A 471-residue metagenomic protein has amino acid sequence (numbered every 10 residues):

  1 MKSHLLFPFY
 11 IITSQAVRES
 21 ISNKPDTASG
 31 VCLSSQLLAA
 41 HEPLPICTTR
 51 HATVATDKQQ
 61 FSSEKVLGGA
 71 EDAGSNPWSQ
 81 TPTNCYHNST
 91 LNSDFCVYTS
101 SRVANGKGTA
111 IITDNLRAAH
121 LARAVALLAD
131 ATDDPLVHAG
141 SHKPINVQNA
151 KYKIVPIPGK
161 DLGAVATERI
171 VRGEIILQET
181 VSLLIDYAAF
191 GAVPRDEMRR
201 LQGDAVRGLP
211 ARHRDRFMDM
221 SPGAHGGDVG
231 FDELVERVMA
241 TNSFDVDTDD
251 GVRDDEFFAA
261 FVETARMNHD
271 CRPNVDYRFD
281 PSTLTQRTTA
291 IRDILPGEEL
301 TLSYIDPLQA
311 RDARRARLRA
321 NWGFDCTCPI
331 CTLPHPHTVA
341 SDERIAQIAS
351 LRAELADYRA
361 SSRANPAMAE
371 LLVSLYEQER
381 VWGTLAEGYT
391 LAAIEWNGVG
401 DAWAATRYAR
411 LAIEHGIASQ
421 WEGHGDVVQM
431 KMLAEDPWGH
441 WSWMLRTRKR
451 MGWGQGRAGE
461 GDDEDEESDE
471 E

Functional and structural regions predicted by a protein language model:
K2-R172, L177, T241-D247, W403-E471: Accessory low-complexity/Zn-finger-associated flanking regions of SET/PR-domain chromatin methyltransferases
S141-P144, Y152-P156, D161, V165-E168 (+4 more regions): Beta-strand elements of modular eukaryotic interaction domains
A150, L162, R172-E174, F257-F258 (+2 more regions): A generic secondary-structure signal marking the coil-to-beta-strand transition
P156-F190, R287-L308: Conserved SET/PR-domain catalytic core that frames the SAM/AdoMet-binding pocket
P158, E168, Y187, T248 (+3 more regions): Solvent-exposed, flexible loop/coil residues
L177-N274, T327-I330: Catalytic cores of histone-lysine modification enzymes
V181, D186, G191-M198, E233-D250 (+1 more regions): Long, contiguous alpha-helical scaffold regions
F258-R407, E414, Q429-M432: C-terminal SET catalytic tail plus cysteine-rich post-SET Zn-binding segment of SAM-dependent SET-domain
